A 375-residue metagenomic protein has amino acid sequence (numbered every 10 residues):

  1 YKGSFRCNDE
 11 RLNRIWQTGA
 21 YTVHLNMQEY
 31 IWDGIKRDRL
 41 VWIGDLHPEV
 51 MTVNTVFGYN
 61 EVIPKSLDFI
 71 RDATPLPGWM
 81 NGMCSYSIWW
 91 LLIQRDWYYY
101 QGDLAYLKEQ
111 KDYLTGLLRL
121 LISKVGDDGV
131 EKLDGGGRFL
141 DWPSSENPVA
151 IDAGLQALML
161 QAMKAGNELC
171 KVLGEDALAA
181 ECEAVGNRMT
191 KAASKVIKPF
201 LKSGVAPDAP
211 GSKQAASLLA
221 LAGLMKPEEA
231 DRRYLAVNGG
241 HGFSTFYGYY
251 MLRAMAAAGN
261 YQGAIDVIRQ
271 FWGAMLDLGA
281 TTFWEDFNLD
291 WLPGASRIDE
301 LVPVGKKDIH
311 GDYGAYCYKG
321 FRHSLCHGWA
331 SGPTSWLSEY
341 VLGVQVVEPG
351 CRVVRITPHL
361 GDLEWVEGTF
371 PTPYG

Functional and structural regions predicted by a protein language model:
Y1-S123, D128: Substrate-binding groove/exosite segments of carbohydrate-active enzymes
L12, W16, N54-L67, Y98-R119 (+5 more regions): Structural helix-adjacent loops and short alpha-helical linkers that scaffold large soluble proteins
Y30-D38, N81-G82, D134, A209 (+3 more regions): Short coil/turn segments at secondary-structure boundaries
Y30-K36, H47, P143-E146, G248 (+1 more regions): Flexible glycine/proline-enriched surface loops and loop-helix/loop-strand junctions
P48, W89, I93-D96, E109 (+10 more regions): Alpha-solenoid helical repeat scaffolds
A73-W89, L104, I122-N187, K191-R253: The feature captures the catalytic groove of carbohydrate-active enzymes
A184, D266-G375: Non-catalytic C-terminal accessory modules of carbohydrate-active enzymes
V205-G311, F321: Extracellular polysaccharide-recognition and catalytic grooves
